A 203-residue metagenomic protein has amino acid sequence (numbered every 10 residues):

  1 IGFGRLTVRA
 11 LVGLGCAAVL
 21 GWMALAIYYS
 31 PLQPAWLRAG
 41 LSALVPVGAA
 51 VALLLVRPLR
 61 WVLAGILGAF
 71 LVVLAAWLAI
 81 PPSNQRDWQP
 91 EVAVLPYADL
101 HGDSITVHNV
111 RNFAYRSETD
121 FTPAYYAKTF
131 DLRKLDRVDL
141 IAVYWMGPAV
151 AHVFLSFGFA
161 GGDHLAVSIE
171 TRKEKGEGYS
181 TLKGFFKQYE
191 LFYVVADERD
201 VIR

Functional and structural regions predicted by a protein language model:
F3, T7-A10, G40, G68 (+1 more regions): Alpha-helical hydrophobic membrane-insertion segments
F3-L6, L53-A64: Membrane-helix interface "capping/anchor" motifs
V8-A52: Membrane-embedded alpha-helical segments of integral membrane proteins
L59-P82: Internal/C-terminal transmembrane anchor helices
G65-L67, E91-V94, V110-Y126: Juxtamembrane/interfacial segments around transmembrane helices
P82-H101: Alpha-helical transmembrane signal-anchor/signal-peptide segments
D103-S104, V110: Juxtamembrane extramembrane loops of integral membrane proteins
I105, R116-R203: Glycine-rich catalytic cores of cysteine/serine-nucleophile enzymes that process amide/ester linkages in cell-envelope
